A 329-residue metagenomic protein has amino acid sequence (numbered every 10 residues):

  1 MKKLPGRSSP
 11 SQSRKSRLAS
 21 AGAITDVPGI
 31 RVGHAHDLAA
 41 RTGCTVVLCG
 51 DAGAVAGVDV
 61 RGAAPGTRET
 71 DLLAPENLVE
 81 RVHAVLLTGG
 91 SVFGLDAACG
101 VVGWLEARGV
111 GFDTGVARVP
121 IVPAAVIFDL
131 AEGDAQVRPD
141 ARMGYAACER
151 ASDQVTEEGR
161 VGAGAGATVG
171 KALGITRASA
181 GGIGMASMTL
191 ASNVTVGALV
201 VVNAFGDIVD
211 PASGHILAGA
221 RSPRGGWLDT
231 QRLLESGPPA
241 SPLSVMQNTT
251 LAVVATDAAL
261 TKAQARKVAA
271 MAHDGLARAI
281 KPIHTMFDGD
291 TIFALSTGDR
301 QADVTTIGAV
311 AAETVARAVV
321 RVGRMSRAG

Functional and structural regions predicted by a protein language model:
K2-R7, S11-V92, D96-C99, A107-G329: A structural signal for small-residue-enriched, beta-sheet-centric alpha/beta enzyme cores and oligomeric scaffold folds
